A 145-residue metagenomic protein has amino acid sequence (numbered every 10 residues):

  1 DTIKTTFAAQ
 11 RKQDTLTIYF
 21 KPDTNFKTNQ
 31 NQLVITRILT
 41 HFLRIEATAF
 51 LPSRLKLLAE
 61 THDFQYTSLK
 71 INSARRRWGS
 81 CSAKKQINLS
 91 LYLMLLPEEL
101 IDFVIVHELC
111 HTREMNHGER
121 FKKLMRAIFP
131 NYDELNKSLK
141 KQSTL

Functional and structural regions predicted by a protein language model:
D1-D102, T112-L145: Active-site-proximal or metal-binding-adjacent scaffold patches in catalytic folds
I105: Walker B beta-strand of ABC/ABC-like P-loop ATPase nucleotide-binding domains, specifically the conserved hydrophobic
E108: Walker B catalytic acidic pair
